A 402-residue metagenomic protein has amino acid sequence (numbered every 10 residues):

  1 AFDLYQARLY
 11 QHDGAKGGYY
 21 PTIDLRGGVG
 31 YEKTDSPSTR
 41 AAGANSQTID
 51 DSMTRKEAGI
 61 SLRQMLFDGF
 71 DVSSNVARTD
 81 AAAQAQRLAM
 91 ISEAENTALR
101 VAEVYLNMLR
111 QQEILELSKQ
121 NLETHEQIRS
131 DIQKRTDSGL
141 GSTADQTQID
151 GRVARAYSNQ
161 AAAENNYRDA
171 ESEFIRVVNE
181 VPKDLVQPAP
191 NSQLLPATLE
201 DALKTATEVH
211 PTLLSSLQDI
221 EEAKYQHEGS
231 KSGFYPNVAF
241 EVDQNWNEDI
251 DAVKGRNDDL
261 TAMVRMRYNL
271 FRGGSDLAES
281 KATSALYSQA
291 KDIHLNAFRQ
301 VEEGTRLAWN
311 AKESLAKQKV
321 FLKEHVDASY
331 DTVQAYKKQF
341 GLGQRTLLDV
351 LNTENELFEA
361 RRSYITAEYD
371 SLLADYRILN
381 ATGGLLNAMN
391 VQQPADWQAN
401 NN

Functional and structural regions predicted by a protein language model:
A1-A15, E93, T97-E116, Q127 (+5 more regions): Amphipathic alpha-helical coiled-coil segments
A1-P37, D145: N-terminal, post-signal-peptide region of Sec/Tat-exported proteins
Y5, I23-L25, L62, M108 (+2 more regions): Generic structural motif
T22-E93, L214-A297: Small/polar-residue-enriched beta-strand and adjacent coil segments characteristic of outer-membrane beta-barrel
A94-T207, A308-A311, L315, E356-L357 (+1 more regions): Periplasmic alpha-helical coiled-coil/stalk elements that build and connect Gram-negative outer-membrane
G139, N179, G343, T382-G384: Short helix-capping/hinge motifs at transmembrane helix termini and TM-loop junctions
D150, E180-D243, A388-N402: Amphipathic alpha-helical coiled-coil scaffold segments and their short linker/junction regions
